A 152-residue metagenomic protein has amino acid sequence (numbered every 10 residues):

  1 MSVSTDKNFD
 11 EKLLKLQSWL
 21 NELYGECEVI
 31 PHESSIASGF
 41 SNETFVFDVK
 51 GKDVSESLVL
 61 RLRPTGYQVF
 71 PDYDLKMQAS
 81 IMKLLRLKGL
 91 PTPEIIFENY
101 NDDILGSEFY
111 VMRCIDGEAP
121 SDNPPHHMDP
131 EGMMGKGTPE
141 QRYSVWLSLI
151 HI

Functional and structural regions predicted by a protein language model:
M1, T5, V29, Y67 (+1 more regions): Residue-level detector of alpha-helix boundaries and kinks
M1-E26: Juxta-kinase regulatory segment immediately upstream of eukaryotic protein kinase catalytic domains
C27-E28, V54: Short helix-terminating capping/connector loops at secondary-structure junctions
E28-S34: Conserved N-terminal boundary motif of the eukaryotic protein kinase catalytic domain
S34-H151: ATP-binding pocket architecture of kinase catalytic cores
